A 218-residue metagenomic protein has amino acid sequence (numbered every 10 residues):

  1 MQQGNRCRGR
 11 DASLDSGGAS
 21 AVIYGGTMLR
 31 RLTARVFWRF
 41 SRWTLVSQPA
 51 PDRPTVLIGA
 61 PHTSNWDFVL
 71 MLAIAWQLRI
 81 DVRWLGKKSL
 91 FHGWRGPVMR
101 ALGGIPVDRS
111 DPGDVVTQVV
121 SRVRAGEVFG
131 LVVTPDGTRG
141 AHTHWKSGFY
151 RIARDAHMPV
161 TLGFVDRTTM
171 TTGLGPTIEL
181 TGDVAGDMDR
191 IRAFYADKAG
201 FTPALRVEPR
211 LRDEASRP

Functional and structural regions predicted by a protein language model:
Q2-Q3: Low-complexity, intrinsically disordered or signal/transmembrane-proximal segments
D11-R31: Helix-enriched interaction subdomains in cytosolic or periplasmic regions, typified by TIR/SEFIR signaling/NADase cores
M28-S41: Short coil-to-helix leader/linker segments, especially the first N-terminal amphipathic alpha-helix with its helix
W38-D197, R210-A215: Soluble catalytic domains of membrane acyltransferases
A204: Phosphate/diphosphate-binding glycine-rich loops and adjacent basic-rich segments that engage nucleotide
